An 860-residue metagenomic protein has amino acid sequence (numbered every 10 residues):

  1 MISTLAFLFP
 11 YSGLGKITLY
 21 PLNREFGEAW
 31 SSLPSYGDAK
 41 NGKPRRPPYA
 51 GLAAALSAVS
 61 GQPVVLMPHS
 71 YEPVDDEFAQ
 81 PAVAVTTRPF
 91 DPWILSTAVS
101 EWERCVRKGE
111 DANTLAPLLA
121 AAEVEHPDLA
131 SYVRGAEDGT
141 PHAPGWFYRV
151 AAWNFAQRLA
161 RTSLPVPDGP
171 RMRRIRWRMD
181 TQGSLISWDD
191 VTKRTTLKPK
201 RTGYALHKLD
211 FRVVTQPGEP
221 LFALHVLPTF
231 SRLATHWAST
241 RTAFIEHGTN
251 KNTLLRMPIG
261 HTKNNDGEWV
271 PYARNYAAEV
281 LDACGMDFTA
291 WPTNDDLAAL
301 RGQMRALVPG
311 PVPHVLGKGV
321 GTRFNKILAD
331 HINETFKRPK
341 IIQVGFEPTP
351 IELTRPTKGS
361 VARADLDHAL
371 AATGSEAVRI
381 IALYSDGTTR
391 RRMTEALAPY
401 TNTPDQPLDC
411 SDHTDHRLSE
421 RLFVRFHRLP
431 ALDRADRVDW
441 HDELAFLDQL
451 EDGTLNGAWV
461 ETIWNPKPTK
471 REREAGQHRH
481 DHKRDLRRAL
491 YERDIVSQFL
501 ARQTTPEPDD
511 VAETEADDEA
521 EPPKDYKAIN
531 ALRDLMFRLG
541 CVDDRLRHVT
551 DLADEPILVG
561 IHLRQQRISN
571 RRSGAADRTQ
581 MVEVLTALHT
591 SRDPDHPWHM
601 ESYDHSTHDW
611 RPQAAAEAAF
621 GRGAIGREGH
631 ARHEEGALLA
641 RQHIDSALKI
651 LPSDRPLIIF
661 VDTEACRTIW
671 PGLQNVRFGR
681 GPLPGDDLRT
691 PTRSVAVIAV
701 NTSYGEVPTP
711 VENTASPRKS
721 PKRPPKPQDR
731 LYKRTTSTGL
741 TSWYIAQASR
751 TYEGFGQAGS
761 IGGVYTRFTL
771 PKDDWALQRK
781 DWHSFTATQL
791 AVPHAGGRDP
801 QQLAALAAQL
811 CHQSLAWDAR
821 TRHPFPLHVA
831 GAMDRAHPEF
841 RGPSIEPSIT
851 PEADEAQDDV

Functional and structural regions predicted by a protein language model:
M1-R241, D386-G387, N402-S419, R425-V860: Long, contiguous domain-sized segments
E219-H225, W237-A238, T242-D481: Long, charge-dense tracts
